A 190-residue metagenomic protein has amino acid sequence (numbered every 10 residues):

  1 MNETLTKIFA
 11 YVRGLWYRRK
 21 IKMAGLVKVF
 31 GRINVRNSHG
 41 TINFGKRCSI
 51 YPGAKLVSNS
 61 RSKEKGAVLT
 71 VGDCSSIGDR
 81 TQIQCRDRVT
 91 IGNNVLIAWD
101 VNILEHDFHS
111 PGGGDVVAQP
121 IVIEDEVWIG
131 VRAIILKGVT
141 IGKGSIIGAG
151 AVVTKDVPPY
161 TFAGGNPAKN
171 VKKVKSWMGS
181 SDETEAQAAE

Functional and structural regions predicted by a protein language model:
M1-L104, E124-E126, K143, P159 (+1 more regions): Domain-scale signature associated with acetyltransferase and cell-envelope carbohydrate enzymes
A67, D87, Q119-P120, V131 (+1 more regions): Glycine/small-residue-rich pyrophosphate-binding loop that anchors the diphosphate of NDP-sugar donors
Q84-C85, R132-I146, A151-K155: Beta-rich strand-turn-strand
V101, F108-H109, A151-V152, P158: Flexible glycine-rich beta->alpha loop in the catalytic core of nucleotide-sugar glycosyltransferases
D107-F108, G113-D115, V139, K173-V174: Conserved catalytic-core motifs of eukaryotic protein kinase domains, centered on the activation segment
F162: Short glycine-centered segments of the SAM/dcSAM-binding site in methyltransferase folds
